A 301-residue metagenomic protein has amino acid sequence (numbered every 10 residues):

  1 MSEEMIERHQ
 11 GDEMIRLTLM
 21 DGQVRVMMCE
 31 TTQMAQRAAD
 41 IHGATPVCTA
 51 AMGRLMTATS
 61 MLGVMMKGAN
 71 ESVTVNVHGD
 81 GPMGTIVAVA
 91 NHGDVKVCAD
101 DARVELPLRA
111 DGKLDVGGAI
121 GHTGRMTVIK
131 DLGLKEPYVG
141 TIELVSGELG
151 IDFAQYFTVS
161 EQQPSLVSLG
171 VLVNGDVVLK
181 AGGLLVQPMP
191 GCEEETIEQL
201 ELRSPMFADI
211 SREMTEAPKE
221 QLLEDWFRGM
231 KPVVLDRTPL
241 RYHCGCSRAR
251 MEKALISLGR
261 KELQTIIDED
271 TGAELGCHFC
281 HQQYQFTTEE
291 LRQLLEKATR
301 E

Functional and structural regions predicted by a protein language model:
S2-D236: Interaction interfaces in information-processing and related assembly proteins
P205-E301: Cys/His-clustered metal-coordination modules, chiefly Zn-binding fingers
